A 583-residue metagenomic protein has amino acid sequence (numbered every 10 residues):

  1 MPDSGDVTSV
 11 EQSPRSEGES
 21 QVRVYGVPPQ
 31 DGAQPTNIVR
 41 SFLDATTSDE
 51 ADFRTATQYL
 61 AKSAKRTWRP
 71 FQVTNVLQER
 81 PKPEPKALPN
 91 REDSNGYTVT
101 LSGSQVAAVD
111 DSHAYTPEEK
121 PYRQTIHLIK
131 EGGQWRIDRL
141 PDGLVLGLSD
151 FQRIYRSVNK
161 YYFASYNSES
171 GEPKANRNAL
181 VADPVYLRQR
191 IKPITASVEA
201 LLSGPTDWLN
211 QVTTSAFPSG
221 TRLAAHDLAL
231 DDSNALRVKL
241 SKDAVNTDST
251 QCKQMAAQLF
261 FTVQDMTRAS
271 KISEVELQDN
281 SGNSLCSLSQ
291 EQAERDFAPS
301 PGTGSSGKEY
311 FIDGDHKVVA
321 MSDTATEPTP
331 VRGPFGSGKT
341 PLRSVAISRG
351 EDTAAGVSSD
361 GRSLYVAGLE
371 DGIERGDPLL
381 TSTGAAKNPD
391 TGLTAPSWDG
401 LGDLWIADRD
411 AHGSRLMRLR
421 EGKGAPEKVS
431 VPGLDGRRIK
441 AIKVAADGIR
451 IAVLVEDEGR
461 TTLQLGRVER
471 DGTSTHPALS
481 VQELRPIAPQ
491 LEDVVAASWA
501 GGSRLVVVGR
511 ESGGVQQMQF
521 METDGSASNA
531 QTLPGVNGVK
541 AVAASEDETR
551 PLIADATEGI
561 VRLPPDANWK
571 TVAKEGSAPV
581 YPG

Functional and structural regions predicted by a protein language model:
M1-G583: Bimodal "functional hotspot" detector
